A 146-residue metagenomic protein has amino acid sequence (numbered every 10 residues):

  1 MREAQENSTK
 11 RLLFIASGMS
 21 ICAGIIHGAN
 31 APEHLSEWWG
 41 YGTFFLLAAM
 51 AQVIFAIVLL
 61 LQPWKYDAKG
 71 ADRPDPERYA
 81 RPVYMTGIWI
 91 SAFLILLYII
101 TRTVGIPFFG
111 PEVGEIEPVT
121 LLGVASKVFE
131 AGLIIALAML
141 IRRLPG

Functional and structural regions predicted by a protein language model:
M1-G146: Membrane-interface extramembranous regions
